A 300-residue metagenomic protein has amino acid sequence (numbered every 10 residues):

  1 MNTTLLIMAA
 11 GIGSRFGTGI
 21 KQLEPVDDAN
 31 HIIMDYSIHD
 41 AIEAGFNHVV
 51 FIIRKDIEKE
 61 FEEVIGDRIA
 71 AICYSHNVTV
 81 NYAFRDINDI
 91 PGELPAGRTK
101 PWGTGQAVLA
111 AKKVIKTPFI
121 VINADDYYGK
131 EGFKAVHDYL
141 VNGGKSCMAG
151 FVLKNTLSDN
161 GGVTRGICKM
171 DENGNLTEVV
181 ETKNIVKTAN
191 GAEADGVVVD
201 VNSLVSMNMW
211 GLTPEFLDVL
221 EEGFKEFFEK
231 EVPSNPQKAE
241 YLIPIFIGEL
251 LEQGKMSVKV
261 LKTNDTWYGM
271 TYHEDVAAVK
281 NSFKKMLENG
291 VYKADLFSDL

Functional and structural regions predicted by a protein language model:
M1-D28, A44: Glycine-rich N-terminal loop/short-helix segment of MobA-like nucleotidyltransferase
T3-I7, H31-V121, Y128, F133: Conserved N-terminal catalytic core of the sugar/cofactor nucleotidyltransferase
F61-I65, V136, L220, V279: Hydrophobic packing residues within well-ordered alpha-helices of enzyme cores
K130-W210, P214: Conserved core of the sugar-phosphate nucleotidyltransferase
L204, V258-D265: Catalytic beta-strand/loop signature of glycosyltransferases that borders the donor
E221-M256: A C-terminal functional module that forms or caps the active site or interfaces directly with catalytic machinery
V276-L300: Long, low-complexity C-terminal extensions of enzymes
